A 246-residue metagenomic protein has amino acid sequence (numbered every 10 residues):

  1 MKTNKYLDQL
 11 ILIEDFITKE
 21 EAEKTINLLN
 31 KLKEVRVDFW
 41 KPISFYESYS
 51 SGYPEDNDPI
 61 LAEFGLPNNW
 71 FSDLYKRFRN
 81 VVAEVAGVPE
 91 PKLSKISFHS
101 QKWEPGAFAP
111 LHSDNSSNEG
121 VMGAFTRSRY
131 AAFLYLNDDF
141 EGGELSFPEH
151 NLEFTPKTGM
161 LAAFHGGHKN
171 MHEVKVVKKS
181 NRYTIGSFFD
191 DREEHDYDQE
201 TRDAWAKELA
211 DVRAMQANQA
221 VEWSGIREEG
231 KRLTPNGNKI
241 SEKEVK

Functional and structural regions predicted by a protein language model:
K2-V88, A206, D211, I226 (+1 more regions): Non-heme Fe(II)/2-oxoglutarate
I17, L29, N115, L136 (+1 more regions): Short beta-strand segments enriched in hydrophobic/aromatic residues within well-folded beta-rich domains
T18, P105, K179-S180: Short strand-connecting beta-turns/loops that link adjacent beta-strands
D73-A124: Non-heme Fe(II) oxygenase catalytic core, chiefly the N-lobe of the double-stranded beta-helix
S100-W103, V121-E141, F188: Short, conserved beta-strand element in jelly-roll/cupin
N115-M122, F133-L134, P156-F164: Short, conserved beta-strand/loop elements in beta-sheet-dominated catalytic cores that frequently flank divalent-metal
S128, D139-K246: Catalytic core of Fe(II)/2-oxoglutarate
